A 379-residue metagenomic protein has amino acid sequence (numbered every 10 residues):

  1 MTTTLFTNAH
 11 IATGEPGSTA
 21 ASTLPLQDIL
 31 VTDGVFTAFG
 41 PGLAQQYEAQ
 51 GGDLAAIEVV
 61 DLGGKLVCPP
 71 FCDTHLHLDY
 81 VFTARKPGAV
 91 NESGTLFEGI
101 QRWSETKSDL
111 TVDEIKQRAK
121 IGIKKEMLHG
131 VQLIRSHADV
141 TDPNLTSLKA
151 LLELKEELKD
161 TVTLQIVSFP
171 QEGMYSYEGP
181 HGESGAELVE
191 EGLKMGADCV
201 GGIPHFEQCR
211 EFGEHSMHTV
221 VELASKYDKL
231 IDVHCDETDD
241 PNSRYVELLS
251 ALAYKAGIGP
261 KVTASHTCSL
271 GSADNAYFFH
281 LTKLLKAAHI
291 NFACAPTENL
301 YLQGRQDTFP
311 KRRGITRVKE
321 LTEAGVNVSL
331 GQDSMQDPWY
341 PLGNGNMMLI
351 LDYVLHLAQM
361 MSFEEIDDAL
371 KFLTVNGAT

Functional and structural regions predicted by a protein language model:
M1-L54: N-terminal metal-binding scaffold of metallo-dependent hydrolase/deaminase domains
T2-N8, Q46-G94: Replace "His-x-His-based motif
A9, I29, G34, G64 (+8 more regions): Divalent metal-coordination and catalytic microenvironments
K65-V67, A84-H137, L145-E157, E187-K194: Alpha-helical scaffold segments that flank or form the walls of functional sites
F82-I115, Y245-T263, A288-N291, P296-N299 (+1 more regions): Active-site gating loops and adjacent loop-to-helix segments of metal-dependent hydrolytic enzymes
Q101-R118, Q165-E183, P204-E211: Active-site mouth loops of central-metabolism enzymes
T146-K159, G179-N291, D307-L330: Histidine/acidic residue-rich metal-binding segments in metalloenzymes
L230, A251-V262, E298-L302, R312-T379: His/Asp/Glu-enriched, well-ordered alpha-helical/loop segment that forms or immediately abuts the divalent-metal
